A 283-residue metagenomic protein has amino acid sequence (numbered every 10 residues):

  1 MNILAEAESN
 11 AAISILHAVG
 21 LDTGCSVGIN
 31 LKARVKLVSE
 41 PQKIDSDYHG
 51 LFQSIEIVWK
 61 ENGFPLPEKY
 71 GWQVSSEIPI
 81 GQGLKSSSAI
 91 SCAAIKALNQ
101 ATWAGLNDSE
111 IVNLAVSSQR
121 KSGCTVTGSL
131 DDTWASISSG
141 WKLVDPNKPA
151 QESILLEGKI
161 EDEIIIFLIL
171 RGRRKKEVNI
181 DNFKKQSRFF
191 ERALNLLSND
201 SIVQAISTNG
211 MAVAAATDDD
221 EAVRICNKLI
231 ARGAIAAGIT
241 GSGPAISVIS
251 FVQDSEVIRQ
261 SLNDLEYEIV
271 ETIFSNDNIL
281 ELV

Functional and structural regions predicted by a protein language model:
M1-Q82, S261, N276-D277, L282-V283: ATP-binding N-lobe of GHMP and related small-molecule kinases
L4, T23-S26, K121-T125, D131-W134 (+2 more regions): A generic local secondary-structure boundary/capping motif
L4-A5, Q151-V283: C-terminal nucleotide
N30, K69, L130, I239-P244: Short Gly/Ser/Thr- and Asp/Glu-enriched loop/turn motifs at secondary-structure junctions
I57, A93-A101, N195, M211: Short glycine/serine- and small hydrophobic-enriched flexible loop segments
F64-K69, L98-L114, E256-L262: Phosphate-handling active-site elements
L84-D108, I137-S139: DPxDG-like acidic metal-binding loop motif
S109-I154: Alpha/beta catalytic cores of group-transfer enzymes, especially the acyltransferase/condensing modules of polyketide
